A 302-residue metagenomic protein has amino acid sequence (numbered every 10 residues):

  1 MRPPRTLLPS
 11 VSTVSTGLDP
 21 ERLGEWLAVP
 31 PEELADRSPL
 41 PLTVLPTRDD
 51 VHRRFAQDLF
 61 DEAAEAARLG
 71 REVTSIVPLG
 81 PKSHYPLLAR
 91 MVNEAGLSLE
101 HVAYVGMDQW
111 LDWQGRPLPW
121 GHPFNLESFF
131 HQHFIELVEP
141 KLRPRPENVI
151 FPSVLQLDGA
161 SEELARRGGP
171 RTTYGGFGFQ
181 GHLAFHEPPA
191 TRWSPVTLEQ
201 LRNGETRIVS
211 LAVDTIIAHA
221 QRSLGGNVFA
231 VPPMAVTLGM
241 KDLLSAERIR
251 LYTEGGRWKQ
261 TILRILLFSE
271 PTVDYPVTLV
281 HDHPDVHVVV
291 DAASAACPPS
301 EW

Functional and structural regions predicted by a protein language model:
R2-G17, R22, L34, P39-L40 (+3 more regions): ATP/nucleoside-binding phosphotransfer catalytic cores, i.e., glycine-rich phosphate-binding loops
G24-P39, T43, L97-Y174, A230: Ligand-binding beta-strand-loop-alpha-helix segment within the catalytic cores of soluble metabolic enzymes
E65-G96: Glycine-rich N-terminal segment of FAD-binding domains in flavoprotein oxidoreductases, spanning the beta-loop-helix
S75-Y85, G178-H182, G256-K259: Gly/Ser/Thr-rich loops at beta-strand to alpha-helix junctions that form or flank small-molecule/cofactor-binding
A89-S98, G121-H122, P188-T197: A glycine- and small-aliphatic-rich helix-loop capping segment at beta-alpha/alpha-beta transitions that lines
S161-E162, L183-T197, T261-I265, S300-E301: A short secondary-structure junction signal
G169-H182, H186: Hydrophobic, aromatic-enriched interface-forming segments
A184-P232: Class I SAM-dependent methyltransferase SAM-binding "motif I" and its flanking Rossmann-like core
